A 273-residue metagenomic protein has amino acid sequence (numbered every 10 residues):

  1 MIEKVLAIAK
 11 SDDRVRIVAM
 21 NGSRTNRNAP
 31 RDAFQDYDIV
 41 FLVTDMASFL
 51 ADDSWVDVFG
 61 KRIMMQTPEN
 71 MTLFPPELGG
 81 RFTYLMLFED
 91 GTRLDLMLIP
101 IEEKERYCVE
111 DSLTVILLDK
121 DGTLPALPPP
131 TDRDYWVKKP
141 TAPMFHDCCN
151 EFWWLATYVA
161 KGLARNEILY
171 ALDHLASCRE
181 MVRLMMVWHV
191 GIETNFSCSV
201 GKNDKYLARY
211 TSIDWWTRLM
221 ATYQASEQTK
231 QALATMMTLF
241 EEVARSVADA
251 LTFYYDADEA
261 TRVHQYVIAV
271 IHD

Functional and structural regions predicted by a protein language model:
M1-D13, N21-A33, V40-M97: Metal-dependent nucleotidyltransferase catalytic core
M1-K4, F59-G60, P130-W136, T217 (+1 more regions): Short amphipathic alpha-helical segments, especially helix-boundary/capping motifs
T25-N26, M46, I101-E103, S177 (+1 more regions): Short, solvent-exposed loop/turn segments at secondary-structure junctions
R31-A33, C108-E110, V200: Short aromatic-enriched loop/helix-cap "lid" or pocket-rim segments at secondary-structure transitions that line
A33, V115-L117, Y206: Residue-level preference for alpha-helix termini and adjacent loops
G60-R165, Y170-L172, S177: Conserved NTP/Mg2+-binding pocket subregion across the NTase superfamily
W136-D273: Conserved nucleotidyltransferase catalytic core and NTase-mimicking acidic/glycine-rich helix/loop elements in nucleic
